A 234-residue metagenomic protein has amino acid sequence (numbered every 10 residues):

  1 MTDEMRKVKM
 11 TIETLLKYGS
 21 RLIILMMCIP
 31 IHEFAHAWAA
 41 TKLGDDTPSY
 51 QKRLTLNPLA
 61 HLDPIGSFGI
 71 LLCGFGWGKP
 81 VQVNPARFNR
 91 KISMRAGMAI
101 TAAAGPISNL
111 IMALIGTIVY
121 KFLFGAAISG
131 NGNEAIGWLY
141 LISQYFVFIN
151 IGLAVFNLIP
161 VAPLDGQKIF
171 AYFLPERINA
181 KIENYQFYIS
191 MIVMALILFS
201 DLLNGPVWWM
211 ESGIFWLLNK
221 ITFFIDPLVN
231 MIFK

Functional and structural regions predicted by a protein language model:
T2-K234: Hydrophobic transmembrane alpha-helices and their immediate loop junctions in multi-pass integral membrane proteins
